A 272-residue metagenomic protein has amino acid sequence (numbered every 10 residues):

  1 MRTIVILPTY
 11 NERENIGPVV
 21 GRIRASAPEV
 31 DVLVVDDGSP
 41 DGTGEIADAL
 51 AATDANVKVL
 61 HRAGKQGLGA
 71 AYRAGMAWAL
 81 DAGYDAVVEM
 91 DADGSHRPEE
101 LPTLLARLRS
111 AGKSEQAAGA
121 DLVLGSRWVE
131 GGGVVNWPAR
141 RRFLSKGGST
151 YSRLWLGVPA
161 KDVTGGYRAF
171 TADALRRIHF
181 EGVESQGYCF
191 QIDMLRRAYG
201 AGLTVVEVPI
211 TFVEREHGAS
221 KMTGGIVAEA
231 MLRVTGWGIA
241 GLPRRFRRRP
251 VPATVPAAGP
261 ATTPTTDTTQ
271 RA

Functional and structural regions predicted by a protein language model:
R2-I4, D31, D193: Cell-envelope/extracellular polymer assembly enzymes that use nucleotide-activated donors
E14-P18, D41-L50: Acidic helix N-cap motif at the loop->helix transition within catalytic regions of sugar-transfer enzymes
G21-V30: Short, acidic, metal-binding catalytic loop of nucleotide-sugar glycosyltransferases
E29-S39, L60-H61: Short beta-strand/loop segment that forms part of the nucleotide-sugar
D36-E45, G94: A conserved acidic beta->alpha catalytic loop
K58, R62-D81, P98-Y188, R215-A230 (+1 more regions): Acceptor/aglycone-binding surface of glycosyltransferases and processive sugar-polymer synthases
Y84-S95: Short beta-strand-to-loop acidic/aromatic patch adjacent to the donor-nucleotide binding site
G157, F180-A272: Hydrophobic helical membrane-anchoring modules
